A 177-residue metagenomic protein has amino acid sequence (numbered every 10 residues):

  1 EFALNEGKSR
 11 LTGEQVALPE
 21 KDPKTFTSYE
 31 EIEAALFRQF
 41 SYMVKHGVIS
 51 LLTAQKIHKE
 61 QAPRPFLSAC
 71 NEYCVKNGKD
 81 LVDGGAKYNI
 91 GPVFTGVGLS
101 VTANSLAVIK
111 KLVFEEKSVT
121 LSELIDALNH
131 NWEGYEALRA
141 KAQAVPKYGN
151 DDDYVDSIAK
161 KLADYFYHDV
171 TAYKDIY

Functional and structural regions predicted by a protein language model:
E1-A140: Structured mid-domain segments that build the active-site/substrate or prosthetic-cofactor binding neighborhood
E115-Y177: Acidic, low-complexity N-terminal propeptides/linkers enriched in Ser/Thr/Asp/Gly that mediate export, maturation
